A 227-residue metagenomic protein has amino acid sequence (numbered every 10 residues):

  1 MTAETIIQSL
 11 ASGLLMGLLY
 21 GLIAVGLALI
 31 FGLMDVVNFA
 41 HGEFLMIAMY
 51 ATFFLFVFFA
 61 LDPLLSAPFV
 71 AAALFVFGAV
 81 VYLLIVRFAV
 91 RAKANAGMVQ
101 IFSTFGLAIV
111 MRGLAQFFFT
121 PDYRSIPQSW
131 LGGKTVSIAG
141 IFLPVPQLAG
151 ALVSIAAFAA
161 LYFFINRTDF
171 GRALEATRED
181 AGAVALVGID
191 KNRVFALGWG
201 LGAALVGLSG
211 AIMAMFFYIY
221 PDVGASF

Functional and structural regions predicted by a protein language model:
M1-I23, A51, D62-S66, A92-I101 (+5 more regions): Membrane-interfacial amphipathic/re-entrant helices at transmembrane-helix boundaries
A11, M34-L84: Membrane-embedded helix boundary and interhelical linker motif in transport proteins
M16, F142-Y220, G224: Helix-loop-helix "hairpin" substructures at the membrane interface of multi-pass membrane proteins
L22, G26, P68-V80, L84 (+4 more regions): Generic alpha-helical transmembrane segments of integral inner-membrane proteins, especially permease/transport modules
L29-M49, P63, A94-V99, F170-A173 (+3 more regions): Short, non-helical or kinked segments that cap or interrupt transmembrane helices
M34-V37, V76-D122, F164-T168: Short loop segments and helix-boundary regions at transmembrane helix junctions of multi-pass inner-membrane proteins
L45, V81, P121-K134: Peri-membrane helix termini and adjoining interfacial loops of integral membrane proteins
R87-R91, Q128, V136, A173-L186: Short amphipathic alpha-helical coupling elements at transmembrane boundaries
